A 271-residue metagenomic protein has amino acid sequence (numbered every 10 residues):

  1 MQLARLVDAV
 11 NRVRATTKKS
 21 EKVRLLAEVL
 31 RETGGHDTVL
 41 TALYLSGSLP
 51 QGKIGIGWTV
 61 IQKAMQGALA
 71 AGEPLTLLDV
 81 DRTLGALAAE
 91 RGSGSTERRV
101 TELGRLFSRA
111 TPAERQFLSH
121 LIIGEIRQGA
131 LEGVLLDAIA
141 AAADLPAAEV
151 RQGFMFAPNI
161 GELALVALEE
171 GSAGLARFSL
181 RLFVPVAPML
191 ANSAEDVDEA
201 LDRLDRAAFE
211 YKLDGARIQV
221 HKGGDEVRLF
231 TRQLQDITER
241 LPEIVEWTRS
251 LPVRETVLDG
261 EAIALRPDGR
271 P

Functional and structural regions predicted by a protein language model:
M1-P271: N-terminal nucleic-acid-engaging modules of covalent nucleotidyltransferase systems
